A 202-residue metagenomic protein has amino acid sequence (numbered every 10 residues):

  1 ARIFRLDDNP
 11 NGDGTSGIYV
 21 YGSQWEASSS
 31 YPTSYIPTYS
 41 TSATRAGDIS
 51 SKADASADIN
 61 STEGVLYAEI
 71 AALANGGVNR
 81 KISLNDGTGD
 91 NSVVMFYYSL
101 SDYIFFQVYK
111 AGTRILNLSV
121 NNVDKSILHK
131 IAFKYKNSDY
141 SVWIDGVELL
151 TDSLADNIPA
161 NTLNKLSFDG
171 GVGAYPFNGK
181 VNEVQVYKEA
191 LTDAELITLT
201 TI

Functional and structural regions predicted by a protein language model:
A1-D7, T15-G17, D152-K180: Flexible glycan-contacting loops in extracellular carbohydrate-active proteins
A1-N11, I18, G22, Y97-D156: Extracellular glycan-interaction surfaces
I3-R5, S83-N85, V93-S99, F105-Y109 (+6 more regions): Beta-strand-rich, repetitive solenoid scaffolds
G14, A55-L66, V120-I127, I158-A160 (+2 more regions): Extracellular/lumenal carbohydrate-interaction signature centered on repeated Trp-anchored short motifs
G17-E26, E63-A71, L128-K134, S141-W143 (+2 more regions): Residues within well-ordered beta-strands of beta-sheet-rich folds
E26-T62, N75, L149, N182-I202: Extended recognition patches within non-cytosolic domains
P37-Y39, A43-D54, Y67-L73, Y97-S99 (+5 more regions): Catalytic cores of nucleotide-enabled group-transfer and carboxylate-activating enzymes in metabolic and assembly-line
S51-F105, V186-I197: Extracellular glycan-recognition modules
